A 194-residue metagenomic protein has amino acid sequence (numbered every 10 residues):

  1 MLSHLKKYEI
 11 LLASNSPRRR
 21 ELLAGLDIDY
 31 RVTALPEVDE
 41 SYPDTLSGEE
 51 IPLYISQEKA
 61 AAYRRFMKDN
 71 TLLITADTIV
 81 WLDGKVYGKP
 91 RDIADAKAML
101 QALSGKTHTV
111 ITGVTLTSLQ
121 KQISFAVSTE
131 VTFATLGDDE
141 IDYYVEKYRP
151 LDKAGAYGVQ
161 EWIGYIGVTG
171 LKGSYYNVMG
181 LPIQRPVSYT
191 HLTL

Functional and structural regions predicted by a protein language model:
S3-K6, I10-L11, L46-L192: Anionic-ligand binding patches
L5-L26: N-terminal beta1-alpha1 ligand-phosphate binding loop
N15, L35, L119: Cofactor-binding loop segments of dinucleotide-utilizing enzymes, especially the Rossmann-like FAD- and NAD(P)+-binding
R18, V38, Q122: Surface-exposed, flexible loop/turn segments at secondary-structure boundaries
D29: Residue-level detector of anion-binding/catalytic polar loops
V32-V38: A short beta-strand-loop structural module common to alpha/beta enzyme folds
E40-Y42: Generic structural signal for helix capping and beta-alpha/helix-loop junctions
